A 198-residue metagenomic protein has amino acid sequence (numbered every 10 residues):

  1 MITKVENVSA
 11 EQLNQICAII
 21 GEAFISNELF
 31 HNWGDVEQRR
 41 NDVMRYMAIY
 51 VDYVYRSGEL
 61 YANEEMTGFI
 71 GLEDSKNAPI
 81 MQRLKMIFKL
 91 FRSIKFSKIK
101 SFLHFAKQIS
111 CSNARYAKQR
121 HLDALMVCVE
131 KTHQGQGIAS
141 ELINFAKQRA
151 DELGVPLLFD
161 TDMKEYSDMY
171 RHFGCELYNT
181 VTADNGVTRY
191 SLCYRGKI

Functional and structural regions predicted by a protein language model:
I2-A18: A short beta-loop-alpha structural element at the N-terminal edge of CoA-dependent acyl/N-acetyltransferase catalytic
A18-R40, Y50: Helix-loop element at the rim of GNAT/NAT acetyltransferase active sites that forms part of the acceptor-substrate
E37-E59: Active-site rim helix/loop that mediates acceptor-substrate recognition in acyltransferases
R56-L72: Conserved beta-hairpin
F69-V127, D184: Conserved acyl-donor/pantetheine-binding loop and adjacent beta-alpha core of acyl/acetyltransferases and related
L125-Q134, L158-D168, D184-V187, R195-G196: Conserved beta-strand-loop-alpha-helix junction that forms the acyl-donor binding cleft
V129, G135-Q148: Conserved acetyl-CoA-binding loop-helix of GNAT-fold acetyltransferases
S140, R149-G154, M163-T180, D184: Conserved active-site alpha-helix within GNAT-family acetyltransferase domains
